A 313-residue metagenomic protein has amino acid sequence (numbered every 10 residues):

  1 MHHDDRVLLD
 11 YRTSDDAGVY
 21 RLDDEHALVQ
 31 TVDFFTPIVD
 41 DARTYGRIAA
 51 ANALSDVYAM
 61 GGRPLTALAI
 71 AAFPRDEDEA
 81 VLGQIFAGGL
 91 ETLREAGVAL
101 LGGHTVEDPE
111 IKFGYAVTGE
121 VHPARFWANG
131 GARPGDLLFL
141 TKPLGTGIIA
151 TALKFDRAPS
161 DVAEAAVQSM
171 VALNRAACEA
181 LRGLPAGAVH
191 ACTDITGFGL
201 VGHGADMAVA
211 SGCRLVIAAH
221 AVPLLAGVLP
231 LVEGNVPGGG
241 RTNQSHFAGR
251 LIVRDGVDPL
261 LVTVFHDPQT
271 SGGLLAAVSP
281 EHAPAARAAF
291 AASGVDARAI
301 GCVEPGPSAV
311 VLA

Functional and structural regions predicted by a protein language model:
M1-A313: Helix-biased detector of long, well-ordered alpha-helical tracts
